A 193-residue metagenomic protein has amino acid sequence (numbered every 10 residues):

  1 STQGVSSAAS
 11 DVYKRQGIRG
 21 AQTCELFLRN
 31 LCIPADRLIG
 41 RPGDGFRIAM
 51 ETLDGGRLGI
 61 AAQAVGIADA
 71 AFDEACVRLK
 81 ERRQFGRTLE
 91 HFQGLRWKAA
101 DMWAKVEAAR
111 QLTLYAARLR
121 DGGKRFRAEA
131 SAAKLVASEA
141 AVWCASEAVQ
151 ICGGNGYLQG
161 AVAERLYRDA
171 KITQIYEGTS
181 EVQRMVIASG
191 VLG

Functional and structural regions predicted by a protein language model:
S7-D73, V77, R87, T179-G193: FAD-binding core of flavoproteins
M50-E51, C152-G193: Glycine-rich phosphate/cofactor-binding loops in nucleotide/flavin-utilizing enzymes
A61-A68, L95-K98, M102-K105, A133-V136: Amphipathic alpha-helix face/heptad-repeat signature
C76-E90, W103-V136, V149-Y157: C-terminal helix-coil-helix/basic helical segment that borders enzyme active sites and/or dimer interfaces and provides
L95, F126-A133, R168-Q174: Short beta-alpha connecting loops at secondary-structure transitions that line or flank enzyme active sites
A140-A148: Hydrophobic alpha-helical segments of membrane proteins
